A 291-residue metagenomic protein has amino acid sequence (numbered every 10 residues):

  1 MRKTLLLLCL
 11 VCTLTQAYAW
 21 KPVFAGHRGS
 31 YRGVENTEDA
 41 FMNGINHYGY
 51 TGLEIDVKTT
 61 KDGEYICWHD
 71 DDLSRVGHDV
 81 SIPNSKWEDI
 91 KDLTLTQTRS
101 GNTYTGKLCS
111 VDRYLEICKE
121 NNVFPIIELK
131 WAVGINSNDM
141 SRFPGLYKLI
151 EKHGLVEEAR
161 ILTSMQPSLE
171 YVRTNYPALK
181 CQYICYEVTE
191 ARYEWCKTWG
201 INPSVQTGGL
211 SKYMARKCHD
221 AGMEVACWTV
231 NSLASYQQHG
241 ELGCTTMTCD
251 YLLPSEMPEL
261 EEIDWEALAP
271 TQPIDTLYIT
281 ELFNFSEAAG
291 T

Functional and structural regions predicted by a protein language model:
T4-T13: Sec-dependent N-terminal signal peptides
A17-T291: Phosphate-group recognition and catalysis centered on beta-loop-alpha active-site segments
